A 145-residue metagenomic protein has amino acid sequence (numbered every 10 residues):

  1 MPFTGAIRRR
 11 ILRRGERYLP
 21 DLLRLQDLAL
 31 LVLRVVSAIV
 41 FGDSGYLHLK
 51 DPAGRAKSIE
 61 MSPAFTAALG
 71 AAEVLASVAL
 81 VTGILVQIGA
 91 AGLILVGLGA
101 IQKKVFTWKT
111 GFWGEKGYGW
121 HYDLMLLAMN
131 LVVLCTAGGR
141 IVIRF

Functional and structural regions predicted by a protein language model:
M1-K57, P63-A71, L75, T82-F145: Extended, low-polarity transmembrane helix blocks
